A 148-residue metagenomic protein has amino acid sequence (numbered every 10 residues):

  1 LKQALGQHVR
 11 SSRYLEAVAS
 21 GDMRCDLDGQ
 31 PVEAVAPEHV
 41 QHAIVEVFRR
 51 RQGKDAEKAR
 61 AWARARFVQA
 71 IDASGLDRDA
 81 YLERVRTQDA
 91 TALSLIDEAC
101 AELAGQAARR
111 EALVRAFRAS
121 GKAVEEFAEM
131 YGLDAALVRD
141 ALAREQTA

Functional and structural regions predicted by a protein language model:
L1-D26, E33: N-terminal interaction modules that seed assembly of large macromolecular complexes
L27-L82: General nucleic-acid-binding
Y81, E126-E129: Short alpha-helical "recognition helix" segments of helix-turn-helix
R86-D89, A123, M130-Y131: Positively charged, low-complexity, intrinsically disordered RNA-binding extensions
R86-R109: Short, Lys/Arg-enriched anionic-surface-contact patches
L103-G121: Short, amphipathic alpha-helical "recognition" segments used to contact nucleic acids or chromatin
Q106, V138-A148: Short, solvent-exposed alpha-helical "recognition" segments
